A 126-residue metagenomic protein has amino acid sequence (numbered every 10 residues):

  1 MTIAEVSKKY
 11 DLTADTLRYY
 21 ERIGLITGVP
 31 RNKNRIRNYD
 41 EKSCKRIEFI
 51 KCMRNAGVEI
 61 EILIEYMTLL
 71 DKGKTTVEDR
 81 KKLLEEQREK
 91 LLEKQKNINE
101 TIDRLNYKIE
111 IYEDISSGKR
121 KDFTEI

Functional and structural regions predicted by a protein language model:
M1-M67: Basic helix-turn-helix/winged-helix DNA-binding cores and closely related short helical interaction motifs
K72-I126: C-terminal regulatory/oligomerization modules of transcriptional regulators
